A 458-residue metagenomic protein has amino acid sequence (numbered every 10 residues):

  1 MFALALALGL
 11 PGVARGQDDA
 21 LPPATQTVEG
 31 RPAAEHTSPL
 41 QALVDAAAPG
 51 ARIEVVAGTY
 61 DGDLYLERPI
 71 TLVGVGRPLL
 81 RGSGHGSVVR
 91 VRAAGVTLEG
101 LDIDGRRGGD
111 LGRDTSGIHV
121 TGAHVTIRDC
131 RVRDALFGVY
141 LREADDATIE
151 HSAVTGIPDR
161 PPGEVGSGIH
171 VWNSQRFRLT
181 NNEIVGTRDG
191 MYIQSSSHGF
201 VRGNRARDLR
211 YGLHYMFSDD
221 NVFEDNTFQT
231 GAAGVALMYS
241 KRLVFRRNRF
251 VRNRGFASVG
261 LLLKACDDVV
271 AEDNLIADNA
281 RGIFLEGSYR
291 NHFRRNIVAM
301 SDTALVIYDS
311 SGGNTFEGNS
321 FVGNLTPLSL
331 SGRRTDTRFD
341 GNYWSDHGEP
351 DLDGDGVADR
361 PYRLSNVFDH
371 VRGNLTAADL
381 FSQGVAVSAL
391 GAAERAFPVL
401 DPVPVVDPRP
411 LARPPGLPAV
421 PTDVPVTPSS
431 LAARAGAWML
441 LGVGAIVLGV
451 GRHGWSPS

Functional and structural regions predicted by a protein language model:
M1-P11: Bacterial N-terminal signal peptides
A24-G62: Acidic Gly/Asp/Thr-rich repetitive segments characteristic of extracellular carbohydrate-active and adhesion proteins
D45, Y60-V73, L80-G100, D104-V125 (+2 more regions): Extracellular beta-strand-rich solenoid/capping regions of secreted or surface-exposed proteins that bind or remodel
G50-R52, A57, D63, P69 (+18 more regions): Detector for repetitive beta-architecture
E54, Y65, V73, R81 (+23 more regions): Extracellular beta-strand solenoid repeats
G82-R90, D110-H119, D134-L141, P161-N173 (+6 more regions): Extracellular beta-strand/beta-solenoid scaffold signature
F256-G260, A299-M300, A304-Y308, N314-S458: Functionally critical loop-and-helix segments that line ligand-binding/catalytic clefts of soluble enzyme domains
